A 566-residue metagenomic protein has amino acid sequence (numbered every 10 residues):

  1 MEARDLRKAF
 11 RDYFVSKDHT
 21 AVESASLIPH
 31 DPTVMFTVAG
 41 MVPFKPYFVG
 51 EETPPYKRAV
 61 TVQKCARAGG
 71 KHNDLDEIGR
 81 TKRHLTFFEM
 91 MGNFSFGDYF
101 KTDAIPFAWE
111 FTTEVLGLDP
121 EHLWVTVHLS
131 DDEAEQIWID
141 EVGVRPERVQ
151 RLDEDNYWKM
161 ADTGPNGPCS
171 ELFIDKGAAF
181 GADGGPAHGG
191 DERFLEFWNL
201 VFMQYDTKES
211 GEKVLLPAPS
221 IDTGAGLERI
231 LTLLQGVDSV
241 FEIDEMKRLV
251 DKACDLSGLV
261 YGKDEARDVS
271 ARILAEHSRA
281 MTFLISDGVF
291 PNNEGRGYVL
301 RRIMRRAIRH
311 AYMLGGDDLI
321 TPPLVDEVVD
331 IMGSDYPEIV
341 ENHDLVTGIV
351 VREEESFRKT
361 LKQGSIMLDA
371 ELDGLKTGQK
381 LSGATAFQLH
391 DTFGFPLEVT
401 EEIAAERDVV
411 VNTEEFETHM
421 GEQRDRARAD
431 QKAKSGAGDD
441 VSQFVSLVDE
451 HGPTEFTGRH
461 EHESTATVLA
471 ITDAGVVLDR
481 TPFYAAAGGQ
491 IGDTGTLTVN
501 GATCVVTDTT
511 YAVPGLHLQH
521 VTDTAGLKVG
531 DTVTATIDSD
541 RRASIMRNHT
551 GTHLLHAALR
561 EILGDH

Functional and structural regions predicted by a protein language model:
M1-H566: A glycine- and charged-residue-rich anion-binding loop/surface
